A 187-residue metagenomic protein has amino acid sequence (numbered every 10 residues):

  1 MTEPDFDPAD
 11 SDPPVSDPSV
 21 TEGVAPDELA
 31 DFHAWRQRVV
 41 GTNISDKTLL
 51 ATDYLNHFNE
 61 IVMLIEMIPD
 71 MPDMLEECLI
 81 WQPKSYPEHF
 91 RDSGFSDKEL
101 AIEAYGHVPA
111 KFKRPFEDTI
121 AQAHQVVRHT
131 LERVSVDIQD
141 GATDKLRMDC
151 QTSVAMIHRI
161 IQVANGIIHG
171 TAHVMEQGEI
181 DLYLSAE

Functional and structural regions predicted by a protein language model:
M1-P18: N-terminal acidic, proline/glycine-rich, low-complexity intrinsically disordered segments
P8, G23-D31: Interdomain "switch/hinge" adjacent to the Bergerat
P13-V24, A34: Short, Lys/Arg-rich, polar N-terminal cytosolic tail immediately upstream of the first transmembrane signal-anchor
L29-L184: Signal-transmission coiled-coils
